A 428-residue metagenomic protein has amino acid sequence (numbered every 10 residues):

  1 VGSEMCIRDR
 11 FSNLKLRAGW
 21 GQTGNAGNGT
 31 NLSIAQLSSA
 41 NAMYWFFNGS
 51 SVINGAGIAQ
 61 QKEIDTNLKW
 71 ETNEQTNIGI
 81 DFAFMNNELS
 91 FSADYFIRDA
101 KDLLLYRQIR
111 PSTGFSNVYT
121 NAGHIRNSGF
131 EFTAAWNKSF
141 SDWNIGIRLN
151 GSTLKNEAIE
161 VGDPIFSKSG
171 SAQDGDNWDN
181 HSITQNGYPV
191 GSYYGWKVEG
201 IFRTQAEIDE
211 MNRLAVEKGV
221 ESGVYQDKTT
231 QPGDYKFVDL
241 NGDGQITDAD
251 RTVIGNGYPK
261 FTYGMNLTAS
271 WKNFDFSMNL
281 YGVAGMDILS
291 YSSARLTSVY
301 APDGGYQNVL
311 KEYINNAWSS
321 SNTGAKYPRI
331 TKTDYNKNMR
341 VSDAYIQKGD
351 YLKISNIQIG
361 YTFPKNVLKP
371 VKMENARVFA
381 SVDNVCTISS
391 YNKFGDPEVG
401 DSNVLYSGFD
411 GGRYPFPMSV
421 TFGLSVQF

Functional and structural regions predicted by a protein language model:
S3-E4, R8-Q185, K337-F428: Extracellular/periplasmic, surface-exposed regions of secreted and cell-surface proteins
G27-N28, Y194, A206-E207, S277-N279 (+2 more regions): Short helix/loop capping segments that flank catalytic or ligand/cofactor-binding pockets
N31-S33, T120, S139-G255, N308 (+2 more regions): Conserved small-residue
G79, T247-D250, T262-G264: Short, hydrophobic/aromatic alpha-helical segments in well-folded domains
G219, I254-Y291: Glycine-rich, aromatic-lined ligand/substrate-binding cores of catalytic and carbohydrate-binding domains
G244, D248-A249, V253-G257, K337-G349: Amphipathic, heptad-repeat alpha-helical segments used for oligomerization and assembly
V283-V378, V382: Extracytoplasmic gating/loop element in the C-terminal half of outer-membrane beta-barrel translocons and assembly
